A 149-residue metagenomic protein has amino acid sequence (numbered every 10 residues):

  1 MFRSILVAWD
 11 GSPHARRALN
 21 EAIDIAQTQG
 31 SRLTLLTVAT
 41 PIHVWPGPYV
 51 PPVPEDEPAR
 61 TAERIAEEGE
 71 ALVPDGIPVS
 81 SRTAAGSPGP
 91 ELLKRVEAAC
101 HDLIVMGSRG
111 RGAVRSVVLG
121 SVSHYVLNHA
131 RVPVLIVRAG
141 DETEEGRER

Functional and structural regions predicted by a protein language model:
M1, H14, A71-I104, D141-R149: Structural beta-alpha unit
R3-P52, E142: Small/aliphatic-rich secondary-structure junction motif
T34-L36, S80-A84, L135: General small-molecule cofactor/ligand-binding pocket signal
T37-A39, G107-R109, R138-A139: Short secondary-structure boundary segments
V50-P54, A98-C100, V122-S123: Short, hinge-like loop/turn segments at secondary-structure boundaries
P52-R64: A short acidic, glycine-rich active-site loop that binds or catalyzes chemistry on phosphate/adenosine moieties
L103-N128, E142-R147: Glycine-rich, Arg-bearing micro-motifs that act as flexible, cationic patches
